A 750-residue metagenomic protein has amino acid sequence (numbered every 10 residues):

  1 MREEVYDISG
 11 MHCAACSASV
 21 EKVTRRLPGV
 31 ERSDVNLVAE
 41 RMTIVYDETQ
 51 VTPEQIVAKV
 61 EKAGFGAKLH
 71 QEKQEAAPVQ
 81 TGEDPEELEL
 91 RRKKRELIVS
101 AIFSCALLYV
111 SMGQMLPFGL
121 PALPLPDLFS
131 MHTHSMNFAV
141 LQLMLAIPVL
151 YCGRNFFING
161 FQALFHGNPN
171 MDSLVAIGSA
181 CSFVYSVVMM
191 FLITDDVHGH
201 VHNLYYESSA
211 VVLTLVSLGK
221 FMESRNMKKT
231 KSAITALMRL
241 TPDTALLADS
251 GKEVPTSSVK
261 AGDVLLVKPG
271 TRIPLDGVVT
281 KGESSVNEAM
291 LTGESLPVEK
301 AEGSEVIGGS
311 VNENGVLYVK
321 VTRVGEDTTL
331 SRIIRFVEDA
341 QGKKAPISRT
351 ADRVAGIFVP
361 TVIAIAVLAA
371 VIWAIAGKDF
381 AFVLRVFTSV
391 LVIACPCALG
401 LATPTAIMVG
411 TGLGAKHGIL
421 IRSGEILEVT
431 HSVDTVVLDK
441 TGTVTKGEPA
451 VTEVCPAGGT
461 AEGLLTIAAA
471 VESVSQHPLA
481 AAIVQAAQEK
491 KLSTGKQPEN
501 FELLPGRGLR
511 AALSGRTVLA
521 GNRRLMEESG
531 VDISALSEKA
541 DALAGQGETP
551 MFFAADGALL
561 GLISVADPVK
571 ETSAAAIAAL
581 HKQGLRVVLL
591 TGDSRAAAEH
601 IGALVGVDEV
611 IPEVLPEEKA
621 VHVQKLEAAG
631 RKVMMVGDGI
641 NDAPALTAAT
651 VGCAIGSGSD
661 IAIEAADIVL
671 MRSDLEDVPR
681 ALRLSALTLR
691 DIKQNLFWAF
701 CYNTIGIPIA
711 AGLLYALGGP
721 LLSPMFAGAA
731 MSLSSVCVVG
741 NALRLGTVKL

Functional and structural regions predicted by a protein language model:
M1-A139, M227, S331, R335-K343 (+2 more regions): Flexible metal-binding regulatory segments at protein termini and peripheral loops
M1-R2, A18, I421, V433 (+3 more regions): Conserved ATP-binding TGD loop and adjacent catalytic N/P-domain core of P-type ATPases
G29-Q50, E54, L204-Y206, A236-D327 (+3 more regions): Conserved cytosolic catalytic loops of P-type ATPases
T81, V197, A210-P269, K300 (+5 more regions): Juxtamembrane coupling segments of multi-pass membrane pumps/enzymes
T81-F103, N159-S182, I334-A366, V383 (+6 more regions): Soluble-to-membrane junctions at the N-terminal ends of transmembrane alpha-helices in multi-pass ion-transporting
R91-T244, R353, V454: Transmembrane helix-loop-helix hairpins at the membrane interface
R95, S310, D434-Q476, V484 (+3 more regions): ATP-driven catalytic headpiece of P-type ATPases
L116-M136, F165, V184, L413 (+7 more regions): Membrane-embedded alpha-helical bundles of multi-pass transporters
